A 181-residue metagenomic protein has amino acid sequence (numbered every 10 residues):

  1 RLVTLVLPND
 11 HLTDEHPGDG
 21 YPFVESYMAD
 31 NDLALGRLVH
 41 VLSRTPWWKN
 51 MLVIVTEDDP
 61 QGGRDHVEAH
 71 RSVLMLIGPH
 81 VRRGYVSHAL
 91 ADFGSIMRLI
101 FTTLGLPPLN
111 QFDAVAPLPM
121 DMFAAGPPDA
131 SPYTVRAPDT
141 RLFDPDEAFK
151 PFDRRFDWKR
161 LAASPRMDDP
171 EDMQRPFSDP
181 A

Functional and structural regions predicted by a protein language model:
L2-V6, I54: Structural motif
V6-D10, S26-N50, G63-D65, A69-S72 (+1 more regions): Membrane-interface soluble catalytic domains
H11-H16: Short acidic/His/Gly/Ser-rich catalytic and metal-binding motifs that mark active-site loops of diverse hydrolases
P17-G18, Y85: Extracytoplasmic/periplasmic substrate-recognition and gating elements
G18-E25: Surface-exposed cleft-lining segments at the edges of enzyme active sites
M51-D59: Acidic/histidine-rich, metal-coordinating catalytic segments
